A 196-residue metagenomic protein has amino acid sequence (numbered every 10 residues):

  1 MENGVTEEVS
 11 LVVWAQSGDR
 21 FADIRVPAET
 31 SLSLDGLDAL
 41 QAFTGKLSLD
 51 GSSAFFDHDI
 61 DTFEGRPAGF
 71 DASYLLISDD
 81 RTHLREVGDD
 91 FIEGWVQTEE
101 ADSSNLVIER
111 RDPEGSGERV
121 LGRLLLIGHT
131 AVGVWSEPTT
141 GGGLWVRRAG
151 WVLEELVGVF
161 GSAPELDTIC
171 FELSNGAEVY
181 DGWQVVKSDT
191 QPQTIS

Functional and structural regions predicted by a protein language model:
M1-A42, S53-S196: Lipid interaction determinants
A42-S48: Beta-propeller blade signature
